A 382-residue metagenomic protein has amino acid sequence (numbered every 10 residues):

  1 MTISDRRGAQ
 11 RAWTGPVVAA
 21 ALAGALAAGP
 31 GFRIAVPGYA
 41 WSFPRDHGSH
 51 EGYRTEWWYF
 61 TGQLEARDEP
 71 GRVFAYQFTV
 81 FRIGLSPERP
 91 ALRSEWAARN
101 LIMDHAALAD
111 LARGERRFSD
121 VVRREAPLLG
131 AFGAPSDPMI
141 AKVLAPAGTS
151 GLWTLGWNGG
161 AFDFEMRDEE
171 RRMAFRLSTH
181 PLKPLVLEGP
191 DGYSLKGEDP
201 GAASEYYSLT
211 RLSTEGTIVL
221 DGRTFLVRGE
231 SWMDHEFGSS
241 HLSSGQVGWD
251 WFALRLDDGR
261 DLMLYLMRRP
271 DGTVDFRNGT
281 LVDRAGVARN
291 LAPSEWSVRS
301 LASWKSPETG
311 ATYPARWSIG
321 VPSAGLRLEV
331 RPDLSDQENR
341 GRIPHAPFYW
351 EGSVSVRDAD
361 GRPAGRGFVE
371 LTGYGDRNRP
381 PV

Functional and structural regions predicted by a protein language model:
I3, A28-V382: Structured soluble/peripheral alpha/beta segments that form catalytic or ligand/cofactor-binding pockets
R6-V18, L22: N-terminal export leaders
G24-L26: Gram-negative bacterial Sec-dependent N-terminal signal peptides
